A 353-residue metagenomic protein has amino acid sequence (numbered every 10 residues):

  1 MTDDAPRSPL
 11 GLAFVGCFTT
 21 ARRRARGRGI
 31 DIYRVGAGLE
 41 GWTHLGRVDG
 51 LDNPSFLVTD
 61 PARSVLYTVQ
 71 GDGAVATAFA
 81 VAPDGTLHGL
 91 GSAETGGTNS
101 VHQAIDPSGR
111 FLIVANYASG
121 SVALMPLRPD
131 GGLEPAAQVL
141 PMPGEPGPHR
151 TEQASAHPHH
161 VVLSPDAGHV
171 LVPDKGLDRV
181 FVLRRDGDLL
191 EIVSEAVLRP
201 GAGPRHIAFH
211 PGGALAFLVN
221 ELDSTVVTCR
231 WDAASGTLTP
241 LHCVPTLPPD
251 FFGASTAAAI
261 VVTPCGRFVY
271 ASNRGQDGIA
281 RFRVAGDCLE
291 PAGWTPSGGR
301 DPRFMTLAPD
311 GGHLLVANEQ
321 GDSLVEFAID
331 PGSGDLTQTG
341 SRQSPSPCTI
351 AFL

Functional and structural regions predicted by a protein language model:
F18-T20, G71, Y117, L127 (+7 more regions): Short loop/turn segments immediately following the C-termini of beta-strands
Y33-E40, F79-T86, L124-E134, L183-L189 (+3 more regions): Short loop/turn segments immediately following beta-strands, especially the blade-tip and inter-blade linker loops
T43-D49, H88-E94, P146-T151, E191-V197 (+3 more regions): A short beta-strand motif characteristic of beta-propeller blades
T43-G109: Blade-loop segments of beta-propeller domains
L51-P61, G96-P107, P143-A167, L198-L215 (+3 more regions): Beta-rich, blade/repeat-based domains predominating in secreted/periplasmic proteins but also intracellular
L87-H160: Asp-box/WD-like beta-propeller blade repeats and closely related beta-sheet repeat scaffolds
E319-L324, T337-L353: Blade-level signature of beta-propeller repeat domains, shared across WD40, Kelch, NHL, RCC1 and BNR/Asp-box propellers
